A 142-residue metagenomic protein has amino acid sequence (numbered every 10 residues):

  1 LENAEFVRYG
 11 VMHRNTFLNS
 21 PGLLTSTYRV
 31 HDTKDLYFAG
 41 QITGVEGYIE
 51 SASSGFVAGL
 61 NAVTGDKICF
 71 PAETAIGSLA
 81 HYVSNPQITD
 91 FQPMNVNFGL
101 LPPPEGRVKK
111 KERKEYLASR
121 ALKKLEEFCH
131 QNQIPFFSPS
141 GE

Functional and structural regions predicted by a protein language model:
L1-V45, A52-S53, I68-S84, F91-N95: A glycine-rich dinucleotide-binding beta-alpha-beta segment and adjacent secondary-structure elements that constitute
S51-G65: An active-site-proximal "capping" alpha-helix that borders the catalytic cofactor pocket
N61-E142: Glycine- and aromatic-enriched mobile tails/lids
